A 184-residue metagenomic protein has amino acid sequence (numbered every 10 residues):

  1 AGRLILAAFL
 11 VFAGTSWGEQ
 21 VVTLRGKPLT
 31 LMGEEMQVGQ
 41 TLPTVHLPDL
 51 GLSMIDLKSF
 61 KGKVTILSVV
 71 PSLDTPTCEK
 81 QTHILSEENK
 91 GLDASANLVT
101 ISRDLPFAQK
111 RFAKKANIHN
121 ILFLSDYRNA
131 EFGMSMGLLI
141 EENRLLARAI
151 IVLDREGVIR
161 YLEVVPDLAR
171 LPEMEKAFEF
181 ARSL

Functional and structural regions predicted by a protein language model:
A1-P48: N-terminal targeting signals for export/organelle localization
L42-P43, I66, A147-A149: Short loop/turn microsegments at loop-to-beta-strand junctions
H46, K58-S59, V164: Short clusters of small/polar residues that mark proteolytic maturation junctions
D56-L85: Short active-site neighborhood of thiol/selenol oxidoreductases, capturing the structured segment around
E79-I118, F132: Structural microenvironment flanking redox-active thiols in thiol-disulfide oxidoreductases
K110, A116-A147: Short, internal strand/loop/helix patches that form the active-site neighborhood or redox-interaction surface
A147-L184: Thiol-/selenol-based redox modules, centered on thioredoxin-like and closely related oxidoreductase domains
